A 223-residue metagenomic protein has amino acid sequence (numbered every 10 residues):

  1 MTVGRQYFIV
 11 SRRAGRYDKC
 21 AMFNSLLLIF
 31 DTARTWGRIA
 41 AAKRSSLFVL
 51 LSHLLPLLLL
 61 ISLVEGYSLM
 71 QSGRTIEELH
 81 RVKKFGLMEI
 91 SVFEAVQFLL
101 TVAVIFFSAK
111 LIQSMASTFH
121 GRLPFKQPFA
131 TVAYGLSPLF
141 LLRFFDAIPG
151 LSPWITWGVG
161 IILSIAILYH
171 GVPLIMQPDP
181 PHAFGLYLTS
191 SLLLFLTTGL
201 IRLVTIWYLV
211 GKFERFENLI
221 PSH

Functional and structural regions predicted by a protein language model:
T2-V3: Position-driven detector of the extreme protein N-terminus
Y7-A21: Short, Lys/Arg-enriched N-terminal segments with co-localized hydrophobic residues within the first ~10-30 amino acids
F8, F23, F30, F48 (+12 more regions): Phenylalanine-focused residue identity feature
D18-H120: Selected alpha-helical membrane-embedding segments in polytopic membrane proteins
S25, V104-S108, I161, I165 (+2 more regions): Alpha-helical transmembrane segments
V64-T101, D146-I161, L200-H223: Membrane-helix interface segments in multi-pass membrane proteins
I112-S114, T118-L193, G199: Hydrophobic alpha-helical transmembrane segments and adjacent short intramembrane/lumenal linkers of inner/organellar
